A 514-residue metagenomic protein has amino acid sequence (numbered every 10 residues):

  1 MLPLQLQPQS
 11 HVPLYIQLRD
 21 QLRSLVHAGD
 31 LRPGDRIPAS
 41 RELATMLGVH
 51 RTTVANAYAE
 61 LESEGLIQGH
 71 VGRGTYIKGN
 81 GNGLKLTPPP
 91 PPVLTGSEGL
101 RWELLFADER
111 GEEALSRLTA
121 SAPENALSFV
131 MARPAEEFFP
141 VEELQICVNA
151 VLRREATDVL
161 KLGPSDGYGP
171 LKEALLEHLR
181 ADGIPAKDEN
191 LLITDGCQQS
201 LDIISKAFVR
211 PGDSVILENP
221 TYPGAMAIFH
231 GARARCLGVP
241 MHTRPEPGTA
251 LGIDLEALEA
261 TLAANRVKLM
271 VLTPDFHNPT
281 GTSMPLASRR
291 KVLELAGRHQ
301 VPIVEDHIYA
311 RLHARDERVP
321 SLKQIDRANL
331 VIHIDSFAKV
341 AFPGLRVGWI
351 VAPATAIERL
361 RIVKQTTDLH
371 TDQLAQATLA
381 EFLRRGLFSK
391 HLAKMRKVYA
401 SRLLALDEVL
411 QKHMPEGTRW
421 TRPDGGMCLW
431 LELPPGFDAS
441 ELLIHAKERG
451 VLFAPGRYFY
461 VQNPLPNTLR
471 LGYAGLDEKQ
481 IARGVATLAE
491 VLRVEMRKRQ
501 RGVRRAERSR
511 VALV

Functional and structural regions predicted by a protein language model:
M1-N149, R361, Q365-D372, A380-L383 (+9 more regions): N-terminal basic, amphipathic alpha-helical segments
Q68-G69, A186, F453: Short beta-strand "wing" residues that participate in macromolecule-binding interfaces
C147-H299, A310-A328, Y399, M496-A512: Conserved core of the PLP fold type I
L217, G238, I303-E305, L379 (+1 more regions): Hydrophobic residues in well-ordered beta-strands that form the structural core
R327-K397, L404: Conserved core segment of the aminotransferase class I/II
Y458-P464: AMP-binding (ANL) adenylation modules
